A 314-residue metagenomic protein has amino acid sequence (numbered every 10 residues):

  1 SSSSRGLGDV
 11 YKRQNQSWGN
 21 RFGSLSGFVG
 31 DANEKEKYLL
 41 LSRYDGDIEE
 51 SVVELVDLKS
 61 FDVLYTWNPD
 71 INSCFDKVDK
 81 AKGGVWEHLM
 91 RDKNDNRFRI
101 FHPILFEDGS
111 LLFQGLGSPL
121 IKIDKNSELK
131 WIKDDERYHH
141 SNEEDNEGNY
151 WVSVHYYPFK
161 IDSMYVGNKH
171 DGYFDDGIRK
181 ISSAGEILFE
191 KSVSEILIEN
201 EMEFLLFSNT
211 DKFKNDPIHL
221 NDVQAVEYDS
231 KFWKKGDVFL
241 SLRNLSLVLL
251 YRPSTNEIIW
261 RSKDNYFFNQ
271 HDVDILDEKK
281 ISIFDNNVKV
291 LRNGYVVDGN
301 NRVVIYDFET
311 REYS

Functional and structural regions predicted by a protein language model:
S1-Y11: Single conserved hydrophobic/aromatic residue that forms the stacking wall/gate of nucleotide- or nucleobase-binding
W18-E34, D92-F106, E143-D145, Y157-K160 (+2 more regions): Structural signature of eukaryotic scaffold interfaces centered on beta-propeller domains
S42-Y44, H155-F174, T210, Y228-K235 (+1 more regions): Short, conserved, GDST-rich strand-edge loop motifs in beta-rich repeat architectures
E54-D57, K122-I123, K169-G185, V297-R311: Beta-propeller blade signature
V63-E144: Blade-loop segments of beta-propeller domains
W67-N94, I187-D216, R261-N265, S314: Surface-exposed loop and turn segments in beta-propeller and other repeat-based domains that flank or scaffold
I123-F213: Asp-box/WD-like beta-propeller blade repeats and closely related beta-sheet repeat scaffolds
D272-S314: Loop/turn-rich, solvent-exposed surfaces of beta-rich toroidal or solenoidal domains
